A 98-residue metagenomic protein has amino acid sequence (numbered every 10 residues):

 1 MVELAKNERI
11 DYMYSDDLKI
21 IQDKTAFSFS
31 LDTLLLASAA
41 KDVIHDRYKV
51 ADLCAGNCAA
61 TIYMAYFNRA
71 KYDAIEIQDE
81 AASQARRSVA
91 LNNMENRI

Functional and structural regions predicted by a protein language model:
M1-K6, Q84: Compositionally biased, low-hydrophobicity segments enriched in charged and small polar residues
E3, D11-D46, A55-F67: SAM-dependent Rossmann-like transferase core, predominantly class I methyltransferases with a strong bias toward
N7-R9, D23, Y72-A74: N-terminal start-of-chain detector that recognizes signal peptides and the immediate post-cleavage beginning
S38-I98: Conserved SAM/SAH cofactor-binding pocket of Class I
